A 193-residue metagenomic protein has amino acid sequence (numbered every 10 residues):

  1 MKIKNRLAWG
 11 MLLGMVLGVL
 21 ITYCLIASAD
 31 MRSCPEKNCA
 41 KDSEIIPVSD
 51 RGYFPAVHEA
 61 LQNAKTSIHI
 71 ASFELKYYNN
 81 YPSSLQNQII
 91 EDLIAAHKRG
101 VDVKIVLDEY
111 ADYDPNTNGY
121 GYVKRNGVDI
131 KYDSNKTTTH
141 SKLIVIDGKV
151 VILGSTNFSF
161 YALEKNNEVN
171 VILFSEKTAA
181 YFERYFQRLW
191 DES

Functional and structural regions predicted by a protein language model:
M1-G18: N-terminal Sec-pathway targeting helices
G18-A60, A64, A71, A180 (+1 more regions): Aromatic-Pro/Gly-enriched surface loop or interdomain linker that acts as a lid/target-recognition segment
E44-S49, N80-P82, I130-K131: Short, flexible loop segments at the rims of nucleotide/cofactor-binding pockets, characterized by
Y53-A60, L85, I89, G119 (+2 more regions): Stable alpha-helical elements in mature extracytoplasmic
A64-R125: Primarily the HKD phosphodiesterase
I68-A71, V103-L107, K131, V145 (+2 more regions): Structural recognition of the beta-strand scaffold that forms the well-ordered cores of secreted hydrolase catalytic
E74-Y77, E109-Y113, K136-T139, V150-V151 (+2 more regions): Solvent-exposed loop/turn segments at secondary-structure junctions within structured extracellular/periplasmic domains
I146, V150-S193: Signature of lipid phosphatidyltransferase scaffolds
